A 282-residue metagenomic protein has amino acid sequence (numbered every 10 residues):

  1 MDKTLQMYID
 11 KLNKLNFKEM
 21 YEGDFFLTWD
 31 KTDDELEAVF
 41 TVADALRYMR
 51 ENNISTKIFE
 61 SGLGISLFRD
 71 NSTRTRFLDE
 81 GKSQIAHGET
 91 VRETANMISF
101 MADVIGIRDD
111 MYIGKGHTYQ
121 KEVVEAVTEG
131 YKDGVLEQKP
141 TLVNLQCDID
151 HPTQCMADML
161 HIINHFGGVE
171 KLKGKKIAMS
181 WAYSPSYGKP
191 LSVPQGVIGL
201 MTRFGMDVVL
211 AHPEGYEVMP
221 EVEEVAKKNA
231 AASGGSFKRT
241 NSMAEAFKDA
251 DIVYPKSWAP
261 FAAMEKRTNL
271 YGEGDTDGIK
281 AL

Functional and structural regions predicted by a protein language model:
D2-T73: Positively charged, low-complexity intrinsically disordered leader regions
K18, V127-E137, V225-S233: Short, conserved catalytic or adaptor-binding loops enriched in Gly and charged residues
A43, A102, D249-A250: Short, well-ordered alpha-helix to beta-strand connector turns
E51-I163: Phosphate/diphosphate ligand-binding glycine-rich loop within oxidoreductases
F68-R76, I163-K256, F261: Glycine-rich phosphate/diphosphate-binding loop of Rossmann-like nucleotide-binding domains
G81-A86, S186, A230-S233, K280-A281: Short, flexible loop segments at the rims of nucleotide/cofactor-binding pockets, characterized by
K115-H117, S186-L191, P260-L282: Glycine/threonine-rich flexible loop motifs
